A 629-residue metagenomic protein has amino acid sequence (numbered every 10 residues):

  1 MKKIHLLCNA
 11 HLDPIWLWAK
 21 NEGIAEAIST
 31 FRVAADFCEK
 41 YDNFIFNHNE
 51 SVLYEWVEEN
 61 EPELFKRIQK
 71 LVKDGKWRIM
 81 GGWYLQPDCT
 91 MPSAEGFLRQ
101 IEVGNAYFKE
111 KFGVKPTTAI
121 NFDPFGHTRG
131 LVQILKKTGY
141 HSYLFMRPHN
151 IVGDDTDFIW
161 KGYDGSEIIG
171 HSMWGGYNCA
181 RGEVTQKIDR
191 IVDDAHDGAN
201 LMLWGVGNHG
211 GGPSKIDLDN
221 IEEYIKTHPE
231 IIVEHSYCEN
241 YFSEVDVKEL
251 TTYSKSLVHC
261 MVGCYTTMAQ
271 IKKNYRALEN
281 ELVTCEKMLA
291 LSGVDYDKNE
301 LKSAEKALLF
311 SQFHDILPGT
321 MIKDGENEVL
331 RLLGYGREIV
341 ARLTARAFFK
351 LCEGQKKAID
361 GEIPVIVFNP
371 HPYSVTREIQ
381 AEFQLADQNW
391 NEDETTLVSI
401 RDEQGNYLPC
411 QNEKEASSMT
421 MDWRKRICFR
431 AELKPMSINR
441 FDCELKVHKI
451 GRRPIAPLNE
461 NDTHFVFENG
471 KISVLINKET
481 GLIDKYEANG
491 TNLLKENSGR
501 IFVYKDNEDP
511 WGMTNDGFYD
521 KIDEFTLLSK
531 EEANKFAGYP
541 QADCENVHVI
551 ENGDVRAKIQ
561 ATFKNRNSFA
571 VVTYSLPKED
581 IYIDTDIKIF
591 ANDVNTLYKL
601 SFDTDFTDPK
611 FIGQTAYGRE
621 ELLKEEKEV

Functional and structural regions predicted by a protein language model:
M1-Q100, Y107-K111, K137-H141, Y253 (+3 more regions): N-terminal catalytic cores of secreted or lumenal carbohydrate-active enzymes
K3-D13, L17, D157-K356, F368-P370 (+4 more regions): Active-site and substrate-binding clefts of carbohydrate-active enzymes
N47-V57, W83-L85, A119-T128, M146-V152 (+1 more regions): Short, solvent-exposed turn/loop segments enriched in Gly/Ser/Thr/Pro and often Arg
R67-D74, E95, T128-N178: Surface-exposed loop and adjacent secondary-structure segments within mature catalytic domains
C89-F108, W174-V192, A557: Alpha-helical scaffold elements lining the catalytic groove of polysaccharide deacetylases
F97-G130, I134-K137, D189-L201: CE4/NodB-like, metal-dependent polysaccharide N-deacetylase domain that modifies extracellular/periplasmic N-acetylated
F112-D154, G211-D217, T585: Catalytic domains of cell-wall/extracellular-matrix polysaccharide-remodeling enzymes, centered on de-N-acetylation
K298-K302, F310-S601, F611-I612, R619 (+1 more regions): Catalytic and substrate-binding regions of extracellular carbohydrate-active enzymes, especially polysaccharide lyases
